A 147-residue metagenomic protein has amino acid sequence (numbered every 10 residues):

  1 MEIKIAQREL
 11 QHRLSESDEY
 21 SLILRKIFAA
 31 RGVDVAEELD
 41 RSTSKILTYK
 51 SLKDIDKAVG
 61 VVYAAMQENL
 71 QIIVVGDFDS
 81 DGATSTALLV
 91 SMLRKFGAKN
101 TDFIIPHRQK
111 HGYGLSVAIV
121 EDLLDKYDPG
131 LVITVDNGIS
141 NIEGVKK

Functional and structural regions predicted by a protein language model:
M1-K147: Replace "Mg2+/Mn2+-dependent" with "divalent metal-dependent
